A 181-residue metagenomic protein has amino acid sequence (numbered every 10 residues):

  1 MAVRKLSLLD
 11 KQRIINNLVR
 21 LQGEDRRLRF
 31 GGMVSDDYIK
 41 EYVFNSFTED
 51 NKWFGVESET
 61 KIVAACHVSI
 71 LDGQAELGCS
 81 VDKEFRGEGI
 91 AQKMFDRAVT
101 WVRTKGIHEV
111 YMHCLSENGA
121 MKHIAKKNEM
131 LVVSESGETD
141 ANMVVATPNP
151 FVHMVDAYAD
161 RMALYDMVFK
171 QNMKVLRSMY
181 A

Functional and structural regions predicted by a protein language model:
M1-I15: A short beta-loop-alpha structural element at the N-terminal edge of CoA-dependent acyl/N-acetyltransferase catalytic
R20, R29-E76, K83: Acetyl-CoA-dependent GNAT
G78-G87, L115: A short, internal acetyl-CoA/4′-phosphopantetheine-binding micro-motif in the GNAT/acyltransferase core
S80, T104-H108, K126-L131, G137: Soluble, non-transmembrane catalytic domains of enzymes that act on hydrophobic metabolites at membranes
G87-V102, E109, H123-K127: Conserved acetyl-CoA-binding loop-helix of GNAT-fold acetyltransferases
Q92, S116-S136: Conserved active-site alpha-helix within GNAT-family acetyltransferase domains
G137-L176: C-terminal "cap" of GNAT-fold acetyltransferases
